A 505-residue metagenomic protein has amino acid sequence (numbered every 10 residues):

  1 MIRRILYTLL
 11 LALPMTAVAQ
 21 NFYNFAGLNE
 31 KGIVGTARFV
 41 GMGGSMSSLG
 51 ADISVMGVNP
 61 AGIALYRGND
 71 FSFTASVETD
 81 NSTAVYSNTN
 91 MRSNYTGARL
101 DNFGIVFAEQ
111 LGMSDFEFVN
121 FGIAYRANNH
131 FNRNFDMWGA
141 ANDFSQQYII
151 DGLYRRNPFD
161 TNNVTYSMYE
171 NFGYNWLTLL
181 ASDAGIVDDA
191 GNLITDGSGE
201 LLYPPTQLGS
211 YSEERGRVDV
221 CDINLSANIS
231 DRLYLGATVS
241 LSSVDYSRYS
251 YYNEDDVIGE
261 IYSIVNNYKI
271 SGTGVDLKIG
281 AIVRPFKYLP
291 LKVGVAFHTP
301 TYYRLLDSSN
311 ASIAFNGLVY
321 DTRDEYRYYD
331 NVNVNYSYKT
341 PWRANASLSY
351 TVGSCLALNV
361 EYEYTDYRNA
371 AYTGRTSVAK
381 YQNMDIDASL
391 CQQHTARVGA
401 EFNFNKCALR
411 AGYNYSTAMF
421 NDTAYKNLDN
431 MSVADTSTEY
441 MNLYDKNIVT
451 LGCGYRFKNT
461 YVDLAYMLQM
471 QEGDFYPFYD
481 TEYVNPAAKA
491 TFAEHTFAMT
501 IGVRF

Functional and structural regions predicted by a protein language model:
M1-Y23, F505: Bacterial Sec-dependent N-terminal signal peptides
I5-L6, A61, V484: Alpha-helical hydrophobic packing sites
L10, Y66, S247: Active-site-proximal flexible loops/turns
Q20-V34, F39-V40, V106-F505: Outer-membrane beta-barrel porins/channels
A37, L49-V58, A64-N142, G216-D219: Outer-membrane beta-barrel translocator/receptor signature
G41-M42, M46: Transmembrane beta-strand segments that form the barrel wall of outer-membrane beta-barrel proteins
